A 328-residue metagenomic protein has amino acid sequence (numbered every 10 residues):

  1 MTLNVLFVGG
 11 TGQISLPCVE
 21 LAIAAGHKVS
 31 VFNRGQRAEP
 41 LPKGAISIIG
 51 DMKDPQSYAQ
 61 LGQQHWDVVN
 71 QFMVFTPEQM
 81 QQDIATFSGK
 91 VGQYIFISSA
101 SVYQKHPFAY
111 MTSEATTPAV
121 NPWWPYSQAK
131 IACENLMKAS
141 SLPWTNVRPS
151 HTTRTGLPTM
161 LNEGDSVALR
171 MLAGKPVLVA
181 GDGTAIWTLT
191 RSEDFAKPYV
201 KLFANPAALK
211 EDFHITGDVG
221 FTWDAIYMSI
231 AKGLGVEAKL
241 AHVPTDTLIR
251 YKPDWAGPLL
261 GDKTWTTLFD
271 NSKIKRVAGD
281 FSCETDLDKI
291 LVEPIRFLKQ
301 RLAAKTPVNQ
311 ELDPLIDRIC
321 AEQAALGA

Functional and structural regions predicted by a protein language model:
V5-A25: N-terminal Rossmann NAD(P)H-binding glycine-rich loop of SDR-like oxidoreductase domains
I14, F195, Y199, I215 (+3 more regions): Non-catalytic, hydrophobic alpha-helical segments
G44-D54, M73-V74: Rossmann-fold cofactor-recognition segment
Q60-M111, T117, N121, Q128-A139: NAD(P)-cofactor binding segment of oxidoreductase domains
E134-P158: Conserved beta-loop-beta element that borders a ligand/cofactor-binding pocket
R154, A180-A185, F213-G220, A231 (+3 more regions): Glycine-rich Rossmann NAD(P)(H)-binding loop
L169-T190: A conserved pocket-lining segment of Rossmann-fold NAD(P)-dependent short-chain dehydrogenase/reductase
K201-L260, N271, A304-K305, N309-A328: Mid/C-terminal beta-alpha module of Rossmann-like enzyme folds, strongest in SDR-family dehydrogenases/epimerases
